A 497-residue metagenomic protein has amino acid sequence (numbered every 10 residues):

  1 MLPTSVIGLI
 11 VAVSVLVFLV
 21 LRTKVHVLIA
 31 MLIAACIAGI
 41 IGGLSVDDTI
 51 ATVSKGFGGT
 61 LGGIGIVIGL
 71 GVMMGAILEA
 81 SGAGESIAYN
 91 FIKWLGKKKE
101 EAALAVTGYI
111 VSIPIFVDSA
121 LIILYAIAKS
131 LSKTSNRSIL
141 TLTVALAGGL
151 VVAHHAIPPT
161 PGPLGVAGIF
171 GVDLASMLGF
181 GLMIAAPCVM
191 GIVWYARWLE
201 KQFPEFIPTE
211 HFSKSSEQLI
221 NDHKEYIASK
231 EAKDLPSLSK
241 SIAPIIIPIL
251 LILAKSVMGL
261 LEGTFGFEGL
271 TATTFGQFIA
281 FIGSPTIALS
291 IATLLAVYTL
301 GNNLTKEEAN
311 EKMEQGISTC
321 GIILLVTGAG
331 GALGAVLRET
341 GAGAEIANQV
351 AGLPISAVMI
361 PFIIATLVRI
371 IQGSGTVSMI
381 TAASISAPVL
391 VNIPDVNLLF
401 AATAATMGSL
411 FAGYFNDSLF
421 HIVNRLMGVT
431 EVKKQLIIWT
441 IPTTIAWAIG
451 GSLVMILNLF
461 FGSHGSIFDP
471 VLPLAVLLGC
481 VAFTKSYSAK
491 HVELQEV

Functional and structural regions predicted by a protein language model:
M1-L70, S86-W94, L251, K255-A329 (+2 more regions): Hydrophobic transmembrane alpha-helices of multi-pass solute/ion transporters
M1-L9, L61-G65, F116-A120, M183-A186 (+4 more regions): Structural signature of hydrophobic alpha-helical transmembrane segments
L2-P3, G179-E311, E431, F461-V497: Long, contiguous bundles of hydrophobic transmembrane helices that form the permeation core of multi-pass
G8-V20, L32-I41, I68-M73, G108-V111 (+8 more regions): Hydrophobic core segments of alpha-helical transmembrane domains in multi-pass membrane transport and ion-translocation
G42, E79-G84, W94-K98, L131-L142 (+6 more regions): Juxtamembrane helix-boundary/capping and inter-helix hinge elements in multi-pass membrane proteins
V46-T134, N303-V391: Membrane-embedded alpha-helical segments and adjacent helix-loop junctions characteristic of multi-pass solute
L95-K98, A185, G328, P354-T484: C-terminal transmembrane helix pair
K97-S112, N136-H155, D173-P187, Q202 (+2 more regions): Alpha-helical transmembrane segments of multi-pass membrane proteins
